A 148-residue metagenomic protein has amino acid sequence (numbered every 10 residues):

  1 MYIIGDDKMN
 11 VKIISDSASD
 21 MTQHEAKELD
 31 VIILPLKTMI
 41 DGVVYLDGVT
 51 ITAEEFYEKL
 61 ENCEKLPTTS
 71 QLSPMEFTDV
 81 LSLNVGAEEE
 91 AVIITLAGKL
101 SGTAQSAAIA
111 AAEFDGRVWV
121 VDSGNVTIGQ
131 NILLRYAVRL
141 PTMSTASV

Functional and structural regions predicted by a protein language model:
M1-K8: Short, Lys/Arg-enriched N-terminal segments with co-localized hydrophobic residues within the first ~10-30 amino acids
K12-S73: N-terminal glycine-rich anion-binding loop in soluble enzyme alpha/beta folds
S15, I93-A97, V121-D122: Short beta-strand segments
D20, T50, Q71-T78, S101 (+2 more regions): Electropositive phosphate-/nucleotide-binding environments in soluble metabolic enzymes
E76-A104: N-terminal glycine-rich phosphate/adenylate-binding segment common to multiple enzyme folds
L100-V148: Active-site histidine-anchored catalytic micro-motif
